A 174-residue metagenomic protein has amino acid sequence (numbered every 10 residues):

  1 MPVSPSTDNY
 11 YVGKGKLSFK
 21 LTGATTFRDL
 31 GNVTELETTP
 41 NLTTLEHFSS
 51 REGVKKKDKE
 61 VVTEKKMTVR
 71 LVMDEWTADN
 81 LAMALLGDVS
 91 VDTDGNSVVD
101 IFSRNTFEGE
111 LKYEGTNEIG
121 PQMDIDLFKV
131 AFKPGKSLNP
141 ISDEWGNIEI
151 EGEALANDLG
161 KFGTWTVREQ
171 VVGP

Functional and structural regions predicted by a protein language model:
M1-V3, W76-I101: Charged, amphipathic alpha-helical segments
P2-M83, K129-N147: Solvent-exposed edge beta-strands and adjacent loop segments that serve as assembly or binding interfaces
F19-G23, Y113-G120, A156: Short acidic, glycine-rich loop/turn motifs
L36, D58, D92, D100 (+2 more regions): Basic, gly/Ser/Thr/Pro-rich low-complexity segments located predominantly at protein N termini
T68-V72, E110-E114, D126, E149-E153: Beta-strand secondary-structure signal
A82, L86, G95, F102-T106 (+1 more regions): Membrane pore-forming effector domains from diverse proteins
V99-P121, L127: Phosphate/anion-contacting hairpin/loop surfaces
D124-P174: Mixed-charge, glycine-accented linear interaction segment located at domain edges/termini
